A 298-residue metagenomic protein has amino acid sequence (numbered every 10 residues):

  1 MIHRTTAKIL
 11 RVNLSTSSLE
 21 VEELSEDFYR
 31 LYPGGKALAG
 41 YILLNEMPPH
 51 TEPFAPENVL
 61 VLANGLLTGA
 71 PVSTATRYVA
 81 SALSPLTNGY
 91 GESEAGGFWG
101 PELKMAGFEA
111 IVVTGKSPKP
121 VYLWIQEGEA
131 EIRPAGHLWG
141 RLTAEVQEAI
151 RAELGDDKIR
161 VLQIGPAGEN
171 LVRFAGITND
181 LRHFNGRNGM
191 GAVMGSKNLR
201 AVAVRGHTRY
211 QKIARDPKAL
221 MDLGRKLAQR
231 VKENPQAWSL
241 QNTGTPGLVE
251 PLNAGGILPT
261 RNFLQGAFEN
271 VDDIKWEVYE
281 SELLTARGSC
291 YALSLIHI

Functional and structural regions predicted by a protein language model:
M1-E94, F98-I296: Intrinsically disordered, low-complexity segments enriched in small residues
